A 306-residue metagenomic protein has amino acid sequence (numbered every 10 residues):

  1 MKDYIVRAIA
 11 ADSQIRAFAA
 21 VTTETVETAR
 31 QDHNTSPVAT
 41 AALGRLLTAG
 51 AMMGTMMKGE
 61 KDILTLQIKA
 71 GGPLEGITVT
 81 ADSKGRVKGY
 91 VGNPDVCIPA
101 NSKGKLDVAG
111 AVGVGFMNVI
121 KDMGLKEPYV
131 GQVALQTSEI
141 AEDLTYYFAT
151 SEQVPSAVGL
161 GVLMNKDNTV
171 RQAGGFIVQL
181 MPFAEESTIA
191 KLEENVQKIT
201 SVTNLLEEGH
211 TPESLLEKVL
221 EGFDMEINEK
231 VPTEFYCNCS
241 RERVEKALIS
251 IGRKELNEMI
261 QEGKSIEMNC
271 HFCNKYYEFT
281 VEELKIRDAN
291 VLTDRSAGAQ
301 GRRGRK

Functional and structural regions predicted by a protein language model:
M1-E229, R295-G304: Interaction interfaces in information-processing and related assembly proteins
Q197-R295, G301-K306: Cys/His-clustered metal-coordination modules, chiefly Zn-binding fingers
